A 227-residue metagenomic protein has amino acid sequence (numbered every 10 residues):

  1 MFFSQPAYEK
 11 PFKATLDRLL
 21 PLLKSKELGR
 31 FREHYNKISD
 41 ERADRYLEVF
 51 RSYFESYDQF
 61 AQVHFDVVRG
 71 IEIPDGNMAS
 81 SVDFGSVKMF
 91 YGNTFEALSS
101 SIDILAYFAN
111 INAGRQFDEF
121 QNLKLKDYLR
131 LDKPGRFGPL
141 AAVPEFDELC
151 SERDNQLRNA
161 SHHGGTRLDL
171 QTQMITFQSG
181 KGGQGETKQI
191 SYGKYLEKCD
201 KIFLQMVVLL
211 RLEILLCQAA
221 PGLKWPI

Functional and structural regions predicted by a protein language model:
M1-E148, G183-I227: Amphipathic alpha-helical interface segments
F146-T176: Histidine-centered, metal-coordinating catalytic motifs and their short helical/loop contexts
G180: Conserved segment of winged-helix/HTH DNA-binding domains
